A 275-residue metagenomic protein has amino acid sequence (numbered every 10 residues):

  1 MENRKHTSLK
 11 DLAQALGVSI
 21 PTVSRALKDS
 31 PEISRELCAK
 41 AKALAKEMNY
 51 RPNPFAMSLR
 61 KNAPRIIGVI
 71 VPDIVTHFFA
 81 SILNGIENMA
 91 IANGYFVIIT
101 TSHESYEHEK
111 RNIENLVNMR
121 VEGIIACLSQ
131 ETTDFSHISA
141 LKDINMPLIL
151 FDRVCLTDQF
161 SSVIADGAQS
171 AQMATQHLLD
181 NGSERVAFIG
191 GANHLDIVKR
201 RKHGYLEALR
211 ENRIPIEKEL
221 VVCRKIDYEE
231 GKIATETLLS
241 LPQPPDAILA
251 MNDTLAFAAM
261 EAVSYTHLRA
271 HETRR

Functional and structural regions predicted by a protein language model:
M1-R4, A15, I20, E47 (+3 more regions): Bacterial carbohydrate/catabolite-sensing allosteric modules
M1-R65, F257: N-terminal helix-turn-helix DNA-binding module of bacterial transcription factors
E2-S8, K46-N84, A92-Y95, H103-E104 (+1 more regions): N-terminal helix-turn-helix/winged-helix DNA-binding helices and compositionally similar short basic alpha-helical
E47-N53, E107, S129-Q130, M260: Short gly/ser/thr-rich secondary-structure transition/capping motifs
I82-G85, N112, S136-A140, A259: A short acidic, amphipathic alpha-helical/loop segment
N88-D134: Central regulatory/effector-binding core of bacterial HTH transcription factors
